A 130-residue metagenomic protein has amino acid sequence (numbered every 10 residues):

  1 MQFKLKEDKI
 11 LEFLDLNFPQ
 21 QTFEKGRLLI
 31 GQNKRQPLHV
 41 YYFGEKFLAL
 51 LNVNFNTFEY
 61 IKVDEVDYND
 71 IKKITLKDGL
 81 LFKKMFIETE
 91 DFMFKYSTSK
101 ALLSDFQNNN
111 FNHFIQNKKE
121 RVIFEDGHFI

Functional and structural regions predicted by a protein language model:
M1-F43: Anionic N-terminal interaction surfaces
Q2-K6, Y60, E65, N69-I130: Acidic, Ser/Thr- and proline-rich intrinsically disordered linker/docking segments of eukaryotic scaffolds
F3, I10, F47, N52-V53 (+1 more regions): Residue-level signal for functionally critical sites in structured catalytic/ligand-binding pockets
N17, E45-K46, K72, K100: Generic alpha-helical secondary structure signal
P19-R27, F58-N69: Short charge-dense sequence patches
K25-R27, R35, L48, K62 (+1 more regions): Arginine residue identity/basic-tract feature
I30, N54-T57, H128: Glycine- and small hydrophobic-rich membrane-insertion segments that are intrinsically disordered in solution
Q36-F58: Short, compositionally biased strand/turn segments that nucleate or flank brief secondary-structure elements
